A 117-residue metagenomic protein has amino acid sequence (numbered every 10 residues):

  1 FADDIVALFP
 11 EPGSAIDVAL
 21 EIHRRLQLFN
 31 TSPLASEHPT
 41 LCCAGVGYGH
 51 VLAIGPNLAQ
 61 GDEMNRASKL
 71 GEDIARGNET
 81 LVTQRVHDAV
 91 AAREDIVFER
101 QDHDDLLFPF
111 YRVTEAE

Functional and structural regions predicted by a protein language model:
F1-D3: Short glycine- and acidic-residue-rich catalytic loops of nucleotidyl-transferase/cyclase enzymes
I5-A44, Y48-H50, D62-K69: Alpha-helical scaffold within the catalytic cores of cyclic-nucleotide enzymes
L8-F9, V51-G55, A89-V90: Short, solvent-exposed loop/turn segments at secondary-structure junctions
G55-L58, N78-T80: Catalytic cores and conserved motifs of cyclic dinucleotide signaling enzymes
L58-D62, E94-I96: Short, surface-exposed, charged loop/turn segments at secondary-structure junctions
K69-L70, A89: Generic structural signal for isolated residues within well-ordered alpha-helices
G71-R76: Arginine/glycine-rich "motif VI" loop of SF2 helicases in the C-terminal RecA-like domain
G77-E117: Intrinsically disordered, glycine/charged-rich C-terminal tails and inter-domain linkers that flank nucleotidyl cyclase
